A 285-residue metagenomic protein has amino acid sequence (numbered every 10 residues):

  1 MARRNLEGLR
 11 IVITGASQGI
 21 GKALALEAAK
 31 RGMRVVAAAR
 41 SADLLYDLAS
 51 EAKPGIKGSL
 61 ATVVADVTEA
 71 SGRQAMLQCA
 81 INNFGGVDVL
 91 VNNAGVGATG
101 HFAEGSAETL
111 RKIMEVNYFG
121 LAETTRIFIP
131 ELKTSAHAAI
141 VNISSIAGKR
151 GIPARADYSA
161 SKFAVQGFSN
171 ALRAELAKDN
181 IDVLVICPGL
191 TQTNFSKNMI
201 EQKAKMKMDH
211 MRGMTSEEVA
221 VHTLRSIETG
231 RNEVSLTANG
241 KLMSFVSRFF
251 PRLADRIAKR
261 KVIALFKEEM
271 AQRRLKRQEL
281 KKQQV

Functional and structural regions predicted by a protein language model:
S17-Q18: Conserved glycine-rich cofactor-binding loop
R31-L48: Conserved glycine-rich Rossmann-like NAD(P)H-binding loop of the short-chain dehydrogenase/reductase
V64-A75, A107: The beta1-alpha1 cofactor-binding region of Rossmann-like NAD(H)/NADP(H)-dependent oxidoreductases
H101-F102, S106-K112: Substrate-binding pocket helix/loop in short-chain dehydrogenase/reductase
T125, S161: Active-site helix of classical SDR
S145: Residue(s) in the substrate-gating loop at a strand-loop-helix junction that position the organic substrate next
K178-G240: SDR active-site lid
